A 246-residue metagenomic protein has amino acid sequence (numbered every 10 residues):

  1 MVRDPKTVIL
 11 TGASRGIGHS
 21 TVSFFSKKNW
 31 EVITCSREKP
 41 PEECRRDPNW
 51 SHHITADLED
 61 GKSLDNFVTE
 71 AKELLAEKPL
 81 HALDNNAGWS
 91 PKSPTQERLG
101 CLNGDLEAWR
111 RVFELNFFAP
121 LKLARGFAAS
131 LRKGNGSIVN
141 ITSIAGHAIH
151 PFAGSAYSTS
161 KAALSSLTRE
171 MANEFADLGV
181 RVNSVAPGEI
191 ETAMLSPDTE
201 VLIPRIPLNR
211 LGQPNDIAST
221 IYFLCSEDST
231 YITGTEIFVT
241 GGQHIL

Functional and structural regions predicted by a protein language model:
S14-R15: Conserved glycine-rich cofactor-binding loop
P94-C101, D105-R110, L202: Substrate-binding pocket helix/loop in short-chain dehydrogenase/reductase
A124, S160, T168: Active-site helix of classical SDR
A129, N173-D177, T230: Alpha-helical segment proximal to the catalytic Tyr-Lys
N135, A176, R181, I232-G234 (+1 more regions): Short, small/polar-rich loop/turn modules that mediate ligand/substrate recognition or access, typified
S143: Residue(s) in the substrate-gating loop at a strand-loop-helix junction that position the organic substrate next
A148, V201, Y222, T233-L246: Short C-terminal tail/terminal secondary-structure segment of NAD(P)H-dependent dehydrogenase/reductase domains
